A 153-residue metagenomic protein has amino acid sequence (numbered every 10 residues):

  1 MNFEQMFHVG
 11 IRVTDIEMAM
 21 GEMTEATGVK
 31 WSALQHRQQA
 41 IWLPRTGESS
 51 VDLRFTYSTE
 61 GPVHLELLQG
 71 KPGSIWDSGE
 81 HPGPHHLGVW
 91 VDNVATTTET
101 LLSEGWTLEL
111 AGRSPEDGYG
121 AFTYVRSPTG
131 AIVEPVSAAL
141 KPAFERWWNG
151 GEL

Functional and structural regions predicted by a protein language model:
F3-H8, E25, E66: Short helix/turn-capping signatures at newly exposed starts of structured segments
M6-T14, T56-T59, S78-V94, R126: Vicinal oxygen chelate
R12-E60, T96-Y119, W147-L153: Core segments of cupin and vicinal oxygen chelate
M23, V63-Q69, H85, V91-T98: A generic structured-segment signal
K30-D77, A121-K141: Conserved short beta-strand elements that form part of the metal-binding/catalytic scaffold of enzyme active sites
I75-P82, F144-W148: A short, polar/proline- and glycine-enriched secondary-structure boundary/capping micro-motif
